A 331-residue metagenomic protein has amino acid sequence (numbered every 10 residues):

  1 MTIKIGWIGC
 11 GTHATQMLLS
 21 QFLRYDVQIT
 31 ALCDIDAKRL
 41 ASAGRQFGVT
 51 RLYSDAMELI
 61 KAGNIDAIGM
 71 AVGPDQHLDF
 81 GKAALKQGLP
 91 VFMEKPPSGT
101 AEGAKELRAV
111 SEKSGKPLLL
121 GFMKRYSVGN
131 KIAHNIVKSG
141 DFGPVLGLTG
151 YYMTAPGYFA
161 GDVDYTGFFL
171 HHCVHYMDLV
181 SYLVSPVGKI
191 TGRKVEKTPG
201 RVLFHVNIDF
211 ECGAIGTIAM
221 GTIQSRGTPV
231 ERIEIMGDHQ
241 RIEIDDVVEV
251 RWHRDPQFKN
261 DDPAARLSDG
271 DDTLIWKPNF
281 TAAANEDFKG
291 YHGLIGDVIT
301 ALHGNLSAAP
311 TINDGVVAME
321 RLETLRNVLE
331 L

Functional and structural regions predicted by a protein language model:
M1, W7, A67-G69, K116 (+1 more regions): C-terminal helix-rich "cap/oligomerization" subdomain common to oxidoreductases
M1-F47, L331: N-terminal Rossmann-like dinucleotide-binding module
V49-A56: Conserved SAM-binding strand-loop segment of SAM-dependent methyltransferases
A67, G73-P74, L78-R125: Beta-strand-loop-alpha-helix segment that lines the small-molecule cofactor/substrate pocket of alpha/beta enzymes
M123, D238-P310: C-terminal glycine/acidic-rich active-site capping loop/insertion
K124-E196: Predominantly a Rossmann-like dinucleotide-binding segment in NAD(P)-dependent oxidoreductases
R193-T198, G221-I223: Short, solvent-exposed loop/turn elements at beta->coil junctions and helix N-caps that rim active or binding pockets
V206-G213, I235-G237: Active-site beta-strand termini and strand-to-loop segments that position acidic
